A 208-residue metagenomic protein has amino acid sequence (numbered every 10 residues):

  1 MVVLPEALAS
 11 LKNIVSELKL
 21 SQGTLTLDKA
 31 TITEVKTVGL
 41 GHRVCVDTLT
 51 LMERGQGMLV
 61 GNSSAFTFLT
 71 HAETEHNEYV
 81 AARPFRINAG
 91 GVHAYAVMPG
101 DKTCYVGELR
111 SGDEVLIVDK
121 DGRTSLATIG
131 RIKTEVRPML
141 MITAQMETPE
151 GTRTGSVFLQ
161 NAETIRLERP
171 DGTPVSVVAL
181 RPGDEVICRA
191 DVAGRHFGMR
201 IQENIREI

Functional and structural regions predicted by a protein language model:
M1-G107, I117-I208: Beta-strand/loop-dominated core regions that host nucleotide or nucleotide-derived cofactor-binding catalytic loops
G112: Conserved, mostly hydrophobic/aromatic
